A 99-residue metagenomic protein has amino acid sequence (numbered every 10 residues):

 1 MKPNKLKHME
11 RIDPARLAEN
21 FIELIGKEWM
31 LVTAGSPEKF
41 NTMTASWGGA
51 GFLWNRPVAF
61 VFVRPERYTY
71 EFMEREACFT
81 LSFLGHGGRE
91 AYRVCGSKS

Functional and structural regions predicted by a protein language model:
K2-F79: N-terminal structural module
E66-S99: Glycine-rich, pocket-lining loop/helix-strand segments that form or immediately flank
